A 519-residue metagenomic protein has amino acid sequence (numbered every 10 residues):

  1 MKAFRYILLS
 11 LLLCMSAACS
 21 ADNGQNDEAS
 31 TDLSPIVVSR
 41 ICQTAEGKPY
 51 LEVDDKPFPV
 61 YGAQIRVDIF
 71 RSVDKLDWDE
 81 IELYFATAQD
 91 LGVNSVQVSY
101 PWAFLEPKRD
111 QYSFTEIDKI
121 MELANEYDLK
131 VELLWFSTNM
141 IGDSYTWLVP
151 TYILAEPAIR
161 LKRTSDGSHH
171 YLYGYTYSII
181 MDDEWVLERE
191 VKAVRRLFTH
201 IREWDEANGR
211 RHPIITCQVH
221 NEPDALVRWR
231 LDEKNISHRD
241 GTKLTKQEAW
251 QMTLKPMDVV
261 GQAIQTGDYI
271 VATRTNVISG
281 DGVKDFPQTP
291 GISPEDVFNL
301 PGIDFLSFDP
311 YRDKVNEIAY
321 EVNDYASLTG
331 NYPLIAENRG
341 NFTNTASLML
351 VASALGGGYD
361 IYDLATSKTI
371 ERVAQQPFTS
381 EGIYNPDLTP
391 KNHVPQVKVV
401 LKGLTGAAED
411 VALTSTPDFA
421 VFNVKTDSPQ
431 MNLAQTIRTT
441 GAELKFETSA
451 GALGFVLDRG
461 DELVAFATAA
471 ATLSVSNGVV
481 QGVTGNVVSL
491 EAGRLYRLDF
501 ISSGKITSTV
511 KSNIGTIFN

Functional and structural regions predicted by a protein language model:
L13-P35: Bacterial Sec-dependent N-terminal signal peptides
D27-V93: N-terminal carbohydrate-binding accessory modules
W78-E156, W250-V271: Aromatic-lined substrate-binding rim segments of carbohydrate-active enzymes
I117, T138-R202: Active-site-adjacent "subsite" loops/lids of carbohydrate-active enzymes
F136, W204-E222, A249-G291, N331-N341: Aromatic-lined carbohydrate-recognition surfaces of secreted/lumenal glycan-active proteins
Q218, P223-W229, A272-Y311, A346-S353: Substrate-binding cleft/loops of secretory-pathway carbohydrate-active enzymes
G261-D268, E295-P386, N392: Catalytic-core region of carbohydrate-active enzymes that cleave or remodel glycosidic bonds
S347-S474, V480-G482, S489-R494, S502-G504 (+1 more regions): Aromatic- and carboxylate-lined catalytic core of secreted/periplasmic carbohydrate-active enzymes
